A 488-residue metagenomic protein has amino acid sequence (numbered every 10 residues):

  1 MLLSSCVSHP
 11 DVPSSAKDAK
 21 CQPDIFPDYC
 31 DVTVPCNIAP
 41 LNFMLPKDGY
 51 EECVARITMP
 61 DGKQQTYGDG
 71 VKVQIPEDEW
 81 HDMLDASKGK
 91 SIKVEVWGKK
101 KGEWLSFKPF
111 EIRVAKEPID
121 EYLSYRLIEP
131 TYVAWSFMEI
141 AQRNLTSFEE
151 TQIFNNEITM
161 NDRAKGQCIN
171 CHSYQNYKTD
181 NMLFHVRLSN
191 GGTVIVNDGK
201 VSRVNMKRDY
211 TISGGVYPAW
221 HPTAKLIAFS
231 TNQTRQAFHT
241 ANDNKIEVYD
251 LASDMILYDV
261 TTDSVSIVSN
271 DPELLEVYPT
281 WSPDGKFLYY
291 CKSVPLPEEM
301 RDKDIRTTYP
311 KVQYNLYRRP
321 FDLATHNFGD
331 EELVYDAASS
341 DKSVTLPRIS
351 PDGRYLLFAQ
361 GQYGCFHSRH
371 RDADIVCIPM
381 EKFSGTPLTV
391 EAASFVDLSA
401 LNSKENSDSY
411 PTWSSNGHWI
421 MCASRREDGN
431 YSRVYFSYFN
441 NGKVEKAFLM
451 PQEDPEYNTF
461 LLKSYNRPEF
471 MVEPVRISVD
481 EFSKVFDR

Functional and structural regions predicted by a protein language model:
M1-S4: Sec-dependent bacterial lipoprotein signal peptides
C6-R488: Sequence signature of WD/YWTD-type beta-propeller architectures
